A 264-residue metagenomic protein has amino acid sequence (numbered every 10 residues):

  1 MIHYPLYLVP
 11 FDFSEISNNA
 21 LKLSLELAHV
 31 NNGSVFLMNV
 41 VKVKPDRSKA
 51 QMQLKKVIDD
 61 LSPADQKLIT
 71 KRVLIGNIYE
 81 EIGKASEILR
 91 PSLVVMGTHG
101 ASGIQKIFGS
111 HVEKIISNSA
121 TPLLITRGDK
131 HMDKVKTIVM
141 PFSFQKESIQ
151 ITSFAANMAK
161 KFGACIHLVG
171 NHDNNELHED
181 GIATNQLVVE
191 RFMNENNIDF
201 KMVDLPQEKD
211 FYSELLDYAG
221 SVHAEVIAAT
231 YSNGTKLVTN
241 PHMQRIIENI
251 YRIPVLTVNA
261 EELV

Functional and structural regions predicted by a protein language model:
M1-E15, N19, S117-I151, E248-V264: Intrinsically disordered or low-complexity boundary/linker segments at protein termini and domain junctions
L6, N32-F36, L68, K136-T137 (+1 more regions): Residues at the starts of beta-strands that form the adenosine-phosphate
L21, L25-H29, G83, T152 (+3 more regions): A structural alpha-helix within SAM-dependent methyltransferase catalytic domains
K22, E26-D60, L168-N194: Acidic, proline/glycine-rich short linear motifs
L68-K71, M202: Rossmann-fold cofactor-recognition segment
V73-E81, Q207-Y212: Charged docking surfaces used in two-component/phosphorelay signaling
K84-H131, G220-V264: Gly/Ser-rich helix-loop-strand patches that form or flank binding pockets for ribonucleotide-derived cofactors
I149-G181: An alpha-beta-alpha
